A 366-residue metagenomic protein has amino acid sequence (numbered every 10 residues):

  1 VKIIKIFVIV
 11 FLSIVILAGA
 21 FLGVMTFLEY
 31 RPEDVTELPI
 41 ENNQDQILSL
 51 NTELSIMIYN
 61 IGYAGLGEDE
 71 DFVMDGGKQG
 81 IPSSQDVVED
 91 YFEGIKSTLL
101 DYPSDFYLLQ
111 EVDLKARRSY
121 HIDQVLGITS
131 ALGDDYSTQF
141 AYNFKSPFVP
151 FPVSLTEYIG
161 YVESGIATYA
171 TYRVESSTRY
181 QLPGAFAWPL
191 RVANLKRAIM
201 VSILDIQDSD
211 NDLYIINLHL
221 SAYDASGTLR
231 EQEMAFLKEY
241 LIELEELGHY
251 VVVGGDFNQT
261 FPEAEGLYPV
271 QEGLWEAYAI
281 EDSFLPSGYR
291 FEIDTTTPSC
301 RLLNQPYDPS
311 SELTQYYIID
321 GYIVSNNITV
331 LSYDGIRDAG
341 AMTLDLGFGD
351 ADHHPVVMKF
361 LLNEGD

Functional and structural regions predicted by a protein language model:
K2-A131, F140-L155, I159, E163 (+1 more regions): N-terminal, active-site-proximal structural segment of metallo-dependent hydrolase catalytic domains
K5, F21-Q44, I242-V252, N258-D366: Metal-dependent phosphoester-hydrolase catalytic domains
V35, S146-D212: A well-ordered secondary-structure block
S55-I61, Y91-H121, Y169, S202-L204 (+4 more regions): Active-site beta-strand/loop signature of hydrolases that rely on acidic residues for catalysis
A64-G65, L114-R117, S146-F148, A187 (+2 more regions): Active-site environment of divalent metal-dependent phosphoester hydrolases
K78-S84, V112-K115, L182-R191, H219-T228: Surface-exposed cleft-lining segments at the edges of enzyme active sites
S130-G133, G160-S177, L204-D205, L313-V330 (+1 more regions): Conserved beta strand-loop-helix elements of the APE1-like EEP
S137-K145, S177-P183, Y333-R337: Conserved S-adenosyl-L-methionine
